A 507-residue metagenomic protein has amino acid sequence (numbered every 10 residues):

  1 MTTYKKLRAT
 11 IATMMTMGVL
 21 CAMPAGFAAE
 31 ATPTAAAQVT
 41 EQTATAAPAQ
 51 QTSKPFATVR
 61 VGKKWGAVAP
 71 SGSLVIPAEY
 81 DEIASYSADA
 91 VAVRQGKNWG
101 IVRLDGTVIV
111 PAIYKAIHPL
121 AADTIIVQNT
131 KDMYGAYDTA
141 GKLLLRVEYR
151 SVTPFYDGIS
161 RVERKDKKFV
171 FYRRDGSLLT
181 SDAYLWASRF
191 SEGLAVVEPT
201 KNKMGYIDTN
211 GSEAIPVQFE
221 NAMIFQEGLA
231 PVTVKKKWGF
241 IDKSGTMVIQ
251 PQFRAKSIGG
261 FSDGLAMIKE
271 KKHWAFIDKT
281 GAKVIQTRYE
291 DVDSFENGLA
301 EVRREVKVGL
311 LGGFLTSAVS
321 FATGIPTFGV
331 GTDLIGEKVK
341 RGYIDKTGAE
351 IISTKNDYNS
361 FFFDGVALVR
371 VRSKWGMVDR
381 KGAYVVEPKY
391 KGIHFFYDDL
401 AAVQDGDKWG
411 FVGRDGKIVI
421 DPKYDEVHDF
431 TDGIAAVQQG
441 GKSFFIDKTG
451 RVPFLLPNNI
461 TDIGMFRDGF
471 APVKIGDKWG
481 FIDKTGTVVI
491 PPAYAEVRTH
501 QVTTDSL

Functional and structural regions predicted by a protein language model:
T2-A12: Bacterial N-terminal signal peptides that target proteins for export
K5-K6, E30, E41, K417: Intrinsically disordered, low-complexity polyampholyte segments enriched for Lys and acidic residues
A12-A22: Bacterial N-terminal signal peptides
M23-E41: Signal peptide processing junction and immediate N-terminal pro/mature segment of secreted/exported proteins
A35-L507: Residue-level detector of conserved, function-critical positions
